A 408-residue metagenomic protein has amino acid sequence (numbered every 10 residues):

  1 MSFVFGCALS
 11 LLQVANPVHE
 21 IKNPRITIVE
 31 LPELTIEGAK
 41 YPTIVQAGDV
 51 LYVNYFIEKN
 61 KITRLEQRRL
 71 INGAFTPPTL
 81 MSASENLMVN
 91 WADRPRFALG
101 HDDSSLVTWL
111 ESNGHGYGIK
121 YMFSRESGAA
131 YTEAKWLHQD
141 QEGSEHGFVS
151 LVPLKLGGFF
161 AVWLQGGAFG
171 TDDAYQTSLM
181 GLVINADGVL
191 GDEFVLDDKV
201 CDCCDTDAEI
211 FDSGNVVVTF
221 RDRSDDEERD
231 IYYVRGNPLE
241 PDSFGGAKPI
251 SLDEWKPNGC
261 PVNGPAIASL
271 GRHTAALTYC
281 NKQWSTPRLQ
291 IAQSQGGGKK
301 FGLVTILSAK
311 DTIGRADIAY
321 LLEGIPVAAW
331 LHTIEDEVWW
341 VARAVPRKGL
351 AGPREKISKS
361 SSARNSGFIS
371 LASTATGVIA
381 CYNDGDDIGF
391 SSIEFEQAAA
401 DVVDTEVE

Functional and structural regions predicted by a protein language model:
M1-F3: Sec-dependent bacterial lipoprotein signal peptides
L12-E408: Extracellular, repeat-based ectodomains that mediate carbohydrate processing or recognition
